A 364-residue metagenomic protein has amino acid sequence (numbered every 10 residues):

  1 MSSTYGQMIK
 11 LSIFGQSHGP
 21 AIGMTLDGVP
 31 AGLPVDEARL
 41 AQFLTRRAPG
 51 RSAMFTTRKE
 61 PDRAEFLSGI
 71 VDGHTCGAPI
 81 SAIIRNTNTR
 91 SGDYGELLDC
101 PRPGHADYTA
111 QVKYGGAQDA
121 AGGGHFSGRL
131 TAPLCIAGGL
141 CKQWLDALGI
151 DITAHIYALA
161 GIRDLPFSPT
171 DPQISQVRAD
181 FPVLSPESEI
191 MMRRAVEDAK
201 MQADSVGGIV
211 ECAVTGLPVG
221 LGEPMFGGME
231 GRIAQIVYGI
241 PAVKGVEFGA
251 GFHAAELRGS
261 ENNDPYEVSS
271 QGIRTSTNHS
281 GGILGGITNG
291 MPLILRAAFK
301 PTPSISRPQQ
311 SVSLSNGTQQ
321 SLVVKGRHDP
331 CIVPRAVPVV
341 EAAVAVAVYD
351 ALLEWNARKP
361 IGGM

Functional and structural regions predicted by a protein language model:
M1-R58: N-terminal, positively charged regions that mediate nucleic acid binding
K10, S304-M364: Internal helix-turn-beta structural module
K10-G15, Q118-L130, V219-E223, S280-I283 (+1 more regions): A short glycine/serine-rich beta->alpha loop
F14, P20, A203-V206, V210-Q319: Glycine-rich anion/phosphate-binding loop at the beta-strand->alpha-helix junction
P20-G32, G128-I150, G227-Q235, M291-P301 (+1 more regions): Alpha-helical support elements that line or immediately flank enzyme active sites and cofactor-binding pockets
L44-P103, D107-T109: Glycine-rich, N-terminal phosphate-binding loop and its surrounding beta-alpha-beta segment
L98-G124, S311-H328: Short acidic, glycine/tyrosine-flanked loop/strand segments centered on an H-E-D-like triad
K113-M225: Glycine-rich, mobile lid/loop segments that gate access to catalytic sites or pores
